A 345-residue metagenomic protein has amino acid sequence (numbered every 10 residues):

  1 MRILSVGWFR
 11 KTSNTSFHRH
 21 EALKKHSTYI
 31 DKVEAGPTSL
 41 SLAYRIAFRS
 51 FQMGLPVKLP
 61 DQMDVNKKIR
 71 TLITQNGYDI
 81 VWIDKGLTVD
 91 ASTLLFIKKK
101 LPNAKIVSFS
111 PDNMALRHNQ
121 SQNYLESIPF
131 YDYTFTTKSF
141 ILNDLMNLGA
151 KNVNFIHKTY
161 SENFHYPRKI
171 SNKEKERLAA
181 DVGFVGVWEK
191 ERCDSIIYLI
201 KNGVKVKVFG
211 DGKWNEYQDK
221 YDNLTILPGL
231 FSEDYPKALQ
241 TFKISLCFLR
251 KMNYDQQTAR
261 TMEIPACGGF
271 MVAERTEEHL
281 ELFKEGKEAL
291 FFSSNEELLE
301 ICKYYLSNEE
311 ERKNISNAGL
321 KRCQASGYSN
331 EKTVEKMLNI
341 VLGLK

Functional and structural regions predicted by a protein language model:
M1-R45, F51-M53, D61-T71, Q75-N76 (+5 more regions): Nucleotide-sugar donor-binding catalytic core of glycosyltransferases
W82: N-terminal Rossmann-like NAD(P) cofactor-binding module of classical short-chain dehydrogenase/reductase
L94-L101, I200: Surface-exposed amphipathic alpha-helices with a cationic face
A104-N119: A short, histidine- and acid-enriched strand-loop-helix "catalytic/donor-clamping" loop that lines the nucleotide-sugar
T258, A289-N295, Y304-E309: Conserved acidic donor-binding segment of nucleotide-sugar-dependent glycosyltransferases
E311-S326: A short, well-ordered alpha-helix in the C-terminal region of glycosyltransferases
N330-K345: C-terminal alpha-helical cap of glycosyltransferases
